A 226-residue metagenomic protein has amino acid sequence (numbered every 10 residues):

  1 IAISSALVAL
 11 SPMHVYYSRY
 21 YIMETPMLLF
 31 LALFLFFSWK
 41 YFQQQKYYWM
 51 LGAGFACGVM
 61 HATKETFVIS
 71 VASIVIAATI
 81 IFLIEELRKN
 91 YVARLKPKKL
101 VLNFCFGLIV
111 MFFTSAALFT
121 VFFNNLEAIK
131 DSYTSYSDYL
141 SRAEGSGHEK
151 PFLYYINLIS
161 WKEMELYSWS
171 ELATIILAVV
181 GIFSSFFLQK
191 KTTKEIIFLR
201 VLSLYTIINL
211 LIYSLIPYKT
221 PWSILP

Functional and structural regions predicted by a protein language model:
I1-L10, Q45-Y48: Transmembrane-helix signature of polytopic, membrane-embedded enzymes that assemble or transfer cell-envelope glycans
L7-V8, P26-Q43, F55-C57, T206: Specific aromatic-rich, kink-prone transmembrane helix
V8, Y21, H61-A62: Hydrophobic transmembrane-helix microenvironments that flank and shape a buried ionizable site
M13, R19-P26, T66, T220: Short acidic/glycine- and proline-prone juxtamembrane loop motifs at membrane-interface regions of multi-pass membrane
H14, F30-L33, I212: Transmembrane-helix signature of multi-pass solute transporters
T25-L33, A72, A173-T174, P226: Membrane-embedded alpha-helical segments of multi-pass membrane proteins, especially the transmembrane helices
Y41, F55, V59-T63, V68-L199 (+2 more regions): Transmembrane-lumen/periplasm boundary regions of multi-pass, lipid-linked membrane glycan transferases
M50-G54: Hydrophobic alpha-helix/TM-entry signal in multi-pass membrane transporters
